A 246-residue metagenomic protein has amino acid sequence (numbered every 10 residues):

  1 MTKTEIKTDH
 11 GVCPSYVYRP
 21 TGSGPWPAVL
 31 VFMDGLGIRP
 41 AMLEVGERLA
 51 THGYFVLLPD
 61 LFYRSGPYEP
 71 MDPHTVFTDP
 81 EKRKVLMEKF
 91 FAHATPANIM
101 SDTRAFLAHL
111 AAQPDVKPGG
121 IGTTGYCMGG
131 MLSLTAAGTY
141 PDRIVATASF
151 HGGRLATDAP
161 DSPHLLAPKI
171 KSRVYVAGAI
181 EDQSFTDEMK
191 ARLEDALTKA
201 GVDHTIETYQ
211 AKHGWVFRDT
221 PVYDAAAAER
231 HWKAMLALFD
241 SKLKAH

Functional and structural regions predicted by a protein language model:
M1-H246: N-terminal cap/leader regions of alpha/beta-hydrolase-fold enzymes, predominantly small-molecule hydrolases
